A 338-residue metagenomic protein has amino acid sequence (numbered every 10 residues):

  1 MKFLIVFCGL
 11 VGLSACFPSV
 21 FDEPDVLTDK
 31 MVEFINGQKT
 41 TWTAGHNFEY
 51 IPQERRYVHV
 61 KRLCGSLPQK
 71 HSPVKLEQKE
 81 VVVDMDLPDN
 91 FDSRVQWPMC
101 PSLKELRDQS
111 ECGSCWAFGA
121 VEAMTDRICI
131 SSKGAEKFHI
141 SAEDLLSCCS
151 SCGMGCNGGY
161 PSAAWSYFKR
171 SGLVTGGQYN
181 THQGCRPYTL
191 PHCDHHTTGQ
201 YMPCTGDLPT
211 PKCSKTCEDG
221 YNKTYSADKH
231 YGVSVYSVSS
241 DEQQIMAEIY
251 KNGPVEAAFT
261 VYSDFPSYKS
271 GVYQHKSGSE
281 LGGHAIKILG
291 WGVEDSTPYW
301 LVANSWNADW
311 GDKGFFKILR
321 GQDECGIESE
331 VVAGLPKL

Functional and structural regions predicted by a protein language model:
K2-C8, G12-L338: Catalytic-core signature of thiol
